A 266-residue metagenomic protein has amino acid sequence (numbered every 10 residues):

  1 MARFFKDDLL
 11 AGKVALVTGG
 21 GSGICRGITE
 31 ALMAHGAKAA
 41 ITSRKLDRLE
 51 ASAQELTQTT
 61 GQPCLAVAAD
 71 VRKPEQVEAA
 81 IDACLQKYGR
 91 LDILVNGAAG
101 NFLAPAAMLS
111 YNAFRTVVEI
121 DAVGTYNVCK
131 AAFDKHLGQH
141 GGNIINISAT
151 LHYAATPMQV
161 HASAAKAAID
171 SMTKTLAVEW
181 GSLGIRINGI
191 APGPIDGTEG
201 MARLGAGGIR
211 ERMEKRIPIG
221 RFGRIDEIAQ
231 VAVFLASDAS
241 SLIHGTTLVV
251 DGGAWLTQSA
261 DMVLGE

Functional and structural regions predicted by a protein language model:
A2-D7, H244-E266: Short C-terminal tail/terminal secondary-structure segment of NAD(P)H-dependent dehydrogenase/reductase domains
V14, G21-G23: Conserved glycine-rich cofactor-binding loop
V95, G181, R186, I243-G245: Short, small/polar-rich loop/turn modules that mediate ligand/substrate recognition or access, typified
P105-A106, S110-R115, M201, M213: Substrate-binding pocket helix/loop in short-chain dehydrogenase/reductase
L109, A155-A164, T175, G200 (+1 more regions): Active-site loop-to-helix junction immediately N-terminal to the catalytic Tyr of the SDR YXXXK motif in Rossmann-fold
C129, A165, T173: Active-site helix of classical SDR
D134, V178-S182, S241: Alpha-helical segment proximal to the catalytic Tyr-Lys
